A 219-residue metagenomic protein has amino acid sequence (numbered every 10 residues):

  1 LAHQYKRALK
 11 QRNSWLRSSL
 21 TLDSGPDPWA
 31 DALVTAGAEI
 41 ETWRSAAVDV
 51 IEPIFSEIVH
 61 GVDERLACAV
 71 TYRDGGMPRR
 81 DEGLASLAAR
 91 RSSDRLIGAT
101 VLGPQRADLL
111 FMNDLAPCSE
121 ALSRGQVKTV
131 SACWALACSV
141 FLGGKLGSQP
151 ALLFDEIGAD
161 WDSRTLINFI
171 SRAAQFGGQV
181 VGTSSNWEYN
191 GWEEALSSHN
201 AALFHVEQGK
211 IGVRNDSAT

Functional and structural regions predicted by a protein language model:
L1-T35: A conserved P-loop NTPase coupling/switch region
S24-T35, E39-A151, D160-V181, E188-S197 (+2 more regions): Conserved NTPase motor "head" modules and their coupling/switch loops across ABC/AAA+ ATPases, GTPases, and GHKL ATPases
D155-I157: Walker B catalytic acidic pair
